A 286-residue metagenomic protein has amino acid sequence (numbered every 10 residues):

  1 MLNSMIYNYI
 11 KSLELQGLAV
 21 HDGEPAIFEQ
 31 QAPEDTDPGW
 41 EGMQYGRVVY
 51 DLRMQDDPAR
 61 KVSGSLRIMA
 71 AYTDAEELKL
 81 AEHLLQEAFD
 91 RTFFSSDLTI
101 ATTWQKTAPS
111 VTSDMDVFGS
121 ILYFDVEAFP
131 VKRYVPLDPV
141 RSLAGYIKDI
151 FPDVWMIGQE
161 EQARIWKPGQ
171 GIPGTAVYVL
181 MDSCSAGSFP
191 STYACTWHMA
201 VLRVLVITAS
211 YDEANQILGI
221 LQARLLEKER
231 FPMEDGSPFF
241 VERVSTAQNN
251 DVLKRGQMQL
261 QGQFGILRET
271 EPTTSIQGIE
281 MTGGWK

Functional and structural regions predicted by a protein language model:
M1-P58, K79, H83, E87 (+4 more regions): Small/polar-rich, solvent-exposed N-terminal microdomains that initiate assembly or binding
M1-Y9, R53-K61, L98-D153, C184-M199 (+1 more regions): Short, charged interaction patches at domain edges and termini
I6, I10, Y50, L66-I68 (+8 more regions): Hydrophobic beta-strand residues in large extracellular and virion-surface proteins
S12-L13, T112, S210: Helix N-terminus capping/helix-initiation residues
A59-R67, A71-S95, T102-Q105, T192-V201 (+3 more regions): Extracellular/virion structural assembly segments
